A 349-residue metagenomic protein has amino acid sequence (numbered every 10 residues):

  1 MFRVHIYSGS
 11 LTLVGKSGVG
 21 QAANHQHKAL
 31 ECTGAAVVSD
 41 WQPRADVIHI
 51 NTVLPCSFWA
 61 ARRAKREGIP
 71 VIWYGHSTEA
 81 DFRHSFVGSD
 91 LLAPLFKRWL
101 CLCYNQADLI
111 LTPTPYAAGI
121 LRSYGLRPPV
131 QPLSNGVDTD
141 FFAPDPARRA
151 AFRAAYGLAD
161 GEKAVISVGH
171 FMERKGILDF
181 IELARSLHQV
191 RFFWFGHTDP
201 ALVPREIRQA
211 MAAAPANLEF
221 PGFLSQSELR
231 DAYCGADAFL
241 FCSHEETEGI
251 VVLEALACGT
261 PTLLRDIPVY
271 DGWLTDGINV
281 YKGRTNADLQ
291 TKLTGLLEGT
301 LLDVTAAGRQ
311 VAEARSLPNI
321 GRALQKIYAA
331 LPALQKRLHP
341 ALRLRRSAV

Functional and structural regions predicted by a protein language model:
S10, V168, R191-R205: Glycosyltransferase donor-sugar binding loop
L92-I110: Membrane-proximal helix-turn-helix segments that form the acceptor-binding/catalytic region of lipid-linked
Y104, F223-L224, D231-A236: Short alpha-helical donor nucleotide-sugar binding micro-motif in glycosyltransferases
A159-K175, I181-R185, F193: Conserved donor-binding/catalytic core segment of Leloir-type glycosyltransferases
P204-S227: Nucleotide-activated donor-binding/catalytic signature segment of Leloir-type glycosyltransferases, i.e., the conserved
H244: Aromatic "clamp/platform" in nucleotide-sugar-dependent glycosyltransferases that forms part of the donor/acceptor
P261-L264: Short hydrophobic beta-strand element within catalytic cores of glycosyltransferases and related nucleotide-activated
L274-A287, T294-L301: Conserved acidic donor-binding segment of nucleotide-sugar-dependent glycosyltransferases
